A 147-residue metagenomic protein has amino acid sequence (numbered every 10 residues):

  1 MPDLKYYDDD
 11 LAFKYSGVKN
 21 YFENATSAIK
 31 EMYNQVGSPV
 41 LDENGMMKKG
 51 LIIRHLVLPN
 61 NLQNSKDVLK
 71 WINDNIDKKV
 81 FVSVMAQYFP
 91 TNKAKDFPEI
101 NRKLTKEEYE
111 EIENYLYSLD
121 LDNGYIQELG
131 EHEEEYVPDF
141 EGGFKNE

Functional and structural regions predicted by a protein language model:
M1, Y125-I126: A structural signal for short, well-ordered beta-strand segments and their strand-loop junctions that often border
M1-F97: Conserved AdoMet/S-adenosylmethionine-binding subsite of the radical SAM
E23-S27, L104-T105, G130-H132: A polyampholytic, Gly/Pro-enriched intrinsically disordered region
D42-G45, L51, N92-N123: Conserved N-terminal glycine/acidic-rich loop preference
F81, D122-Y125: Conserved beta-strand segments of alpha/beta enzyme cores
M85, I126-L129: Conserved beta-strand termini and adjacent loop/short-helix elements that scaffold enzyme active sites in alpha/beta
E128, E133-E147: Radical SAM enzyme core and accessory elements
